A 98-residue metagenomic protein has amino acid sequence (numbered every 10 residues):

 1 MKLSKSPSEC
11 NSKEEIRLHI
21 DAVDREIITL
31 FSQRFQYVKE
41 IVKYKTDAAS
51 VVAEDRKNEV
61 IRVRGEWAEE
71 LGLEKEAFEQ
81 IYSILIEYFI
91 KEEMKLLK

Functional and structural regions predicted by a protein language model:
M1-K98: Domain-level signature for soluble enzymes in the chorismate/prephenate branch of the shikimate pathway
